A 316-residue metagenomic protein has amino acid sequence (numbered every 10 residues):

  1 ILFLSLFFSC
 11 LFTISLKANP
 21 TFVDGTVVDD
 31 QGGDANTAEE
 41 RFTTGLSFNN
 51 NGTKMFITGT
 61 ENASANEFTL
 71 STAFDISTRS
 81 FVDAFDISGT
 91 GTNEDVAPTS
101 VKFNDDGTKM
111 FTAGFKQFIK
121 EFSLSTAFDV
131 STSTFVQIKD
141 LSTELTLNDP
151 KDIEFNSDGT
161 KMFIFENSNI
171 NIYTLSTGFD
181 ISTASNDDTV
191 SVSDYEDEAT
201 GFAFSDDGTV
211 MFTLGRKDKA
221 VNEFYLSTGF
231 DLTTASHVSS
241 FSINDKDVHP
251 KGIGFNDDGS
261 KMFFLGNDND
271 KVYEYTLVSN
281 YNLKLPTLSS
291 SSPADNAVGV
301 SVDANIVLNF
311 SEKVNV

Functional and structural regions predicted by a protein language model:
I1-N19: Sec-dependent, cleavable N-terminal signal peptides
V23-A38, S80-N93, T134-T146, S185-Y195 (+1 more regions): Surface-exposed loop and turn segments in beta-propeller and other repeat-based domains that flank or scaffold
F48-N51, D105-D106, S157-D158, D206-D207 (+1 more regions): Residue-level detector of Asp-centered blade-edge/turn motifs that repeat once per structural unit in beta-propeller
T60-E61, F115, N167, R216 (+1 more regions): Short loop/turn segments immediately following the C-termini of beta-strands
E67-T78, E121-T132, Y173-S182, E223-T233 (+1 more regions): Short loop/turn segments immediately following beta-strands, especially the blade-tip and inter-blade linker loops
N282-V316: N-terminal non-catalytic regions of secreted/periplasmic and cell-surface proteins
